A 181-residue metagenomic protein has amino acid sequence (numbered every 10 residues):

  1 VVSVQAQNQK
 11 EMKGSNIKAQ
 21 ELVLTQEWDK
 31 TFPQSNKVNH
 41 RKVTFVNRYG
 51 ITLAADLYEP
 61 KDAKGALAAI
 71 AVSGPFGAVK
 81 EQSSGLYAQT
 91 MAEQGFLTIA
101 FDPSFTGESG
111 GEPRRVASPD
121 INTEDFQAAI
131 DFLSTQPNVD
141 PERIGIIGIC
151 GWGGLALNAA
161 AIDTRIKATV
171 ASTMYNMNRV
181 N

Functional and structural regions predicted by a protein language model:
I17-G65: N-terminal cap/lid segment of alpha/beta-hydrolase-fold proteins
G65-P75: Short beta-strand element of the alpha/beta-hydrolase
G77-Q89, P103: The serine-hydrolase catalytic nucleophile loop
T90-G110: Conserved alpha/beta-hydrolase
V116-P137: Alpha/beta-hydrolase active-site loop
P137-C150: Alpha/beta-hydrolase fold nucleophile elbow
I149-G151, V170-R179: Active-site nucleophile loop of the alpha/beta-hydrolase fold
G153-T164: Short glycine-enriched nucleophile-adjacent loop and the immediately C-terminal alpha-helix near the catalytic center
